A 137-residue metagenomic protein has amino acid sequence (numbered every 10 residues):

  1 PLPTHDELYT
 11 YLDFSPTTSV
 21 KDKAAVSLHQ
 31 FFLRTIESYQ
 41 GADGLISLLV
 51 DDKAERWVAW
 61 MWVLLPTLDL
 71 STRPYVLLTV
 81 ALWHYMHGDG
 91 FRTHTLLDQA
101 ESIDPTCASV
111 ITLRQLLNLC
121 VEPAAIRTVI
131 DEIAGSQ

Functional and structural regions predicted by a protein language model:
P1-Q137: Charged, compositionally biased boundary regions
